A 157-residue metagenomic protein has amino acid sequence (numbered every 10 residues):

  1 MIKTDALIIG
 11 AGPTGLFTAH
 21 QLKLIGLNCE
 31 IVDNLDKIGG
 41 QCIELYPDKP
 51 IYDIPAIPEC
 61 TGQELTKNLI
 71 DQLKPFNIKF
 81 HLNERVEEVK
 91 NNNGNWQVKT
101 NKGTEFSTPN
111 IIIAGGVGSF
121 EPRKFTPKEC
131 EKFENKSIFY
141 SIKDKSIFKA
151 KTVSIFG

Functional and structural regions predicted by a protein language model:
M1-I9, K37, F80-K151: FAD-binding core/adjacent interface of flavoenzyme oxidoreductases
L7-I9, K23-L45: Glycine-rich FAD pyrophosphate-binding loop
G10-T14, F156-G157: Glycine-rich Rossmann-fold phosphate-binding loop(s) that bind the pyrophosphate of adenine dinucleotide cofactors
L22, E44-D48, F125-C130: Short, glycine/charged-enriched secondary-structure capping and boundary segments
K23, D36, A150-G157: Rossmann-like NAD(P)H-binding beta-loop-alpha module
I43-E105: N-terminal Rossmann-like dinucleotide/flavin-binding domain of flavoprotein oxidoreductases that bind FAD/FMN
